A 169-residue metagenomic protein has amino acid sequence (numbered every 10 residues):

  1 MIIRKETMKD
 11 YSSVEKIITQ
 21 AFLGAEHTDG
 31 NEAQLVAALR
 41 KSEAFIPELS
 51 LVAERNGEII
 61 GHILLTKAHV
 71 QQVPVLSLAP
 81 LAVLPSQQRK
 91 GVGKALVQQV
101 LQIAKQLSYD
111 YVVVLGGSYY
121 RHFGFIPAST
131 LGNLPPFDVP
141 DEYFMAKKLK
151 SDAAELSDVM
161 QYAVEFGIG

Functional and structural regions predicted by a protein language model:
I2-V14: A short beta-loop-alpha structural element at the N-terminal edge of CoA-dependent acyl/N-acetyltransferase catalytic
E15-L64: Active-site rim helix/loop that mediates acceptor-substrate recognition in acyltransferases
V52, L64, S77, A82 (+1 more regions): Conserved beta-strand segments that form the floor/walls of ligand-binding pockets within enzyme and binding domains
R55-G57, S86, K148-A153: Short loop segments at secondary-structure junctions
A68-L78, Q88: A conserved beta-turn-beta hairpin within the catalytic core of GNAT-like acetyltransferases that forms part
L78, V83, R89-Q102: Conserved acetyl-CoA-binding loop-helix of GNAT-fold acetyltransferases
Q102-L115: Conserved GNAT acetyl-CoA-binding A-motif
S118-H122, I126-G169: Terminal substrate-recognition subdomain of acyl/acetyltransferases
